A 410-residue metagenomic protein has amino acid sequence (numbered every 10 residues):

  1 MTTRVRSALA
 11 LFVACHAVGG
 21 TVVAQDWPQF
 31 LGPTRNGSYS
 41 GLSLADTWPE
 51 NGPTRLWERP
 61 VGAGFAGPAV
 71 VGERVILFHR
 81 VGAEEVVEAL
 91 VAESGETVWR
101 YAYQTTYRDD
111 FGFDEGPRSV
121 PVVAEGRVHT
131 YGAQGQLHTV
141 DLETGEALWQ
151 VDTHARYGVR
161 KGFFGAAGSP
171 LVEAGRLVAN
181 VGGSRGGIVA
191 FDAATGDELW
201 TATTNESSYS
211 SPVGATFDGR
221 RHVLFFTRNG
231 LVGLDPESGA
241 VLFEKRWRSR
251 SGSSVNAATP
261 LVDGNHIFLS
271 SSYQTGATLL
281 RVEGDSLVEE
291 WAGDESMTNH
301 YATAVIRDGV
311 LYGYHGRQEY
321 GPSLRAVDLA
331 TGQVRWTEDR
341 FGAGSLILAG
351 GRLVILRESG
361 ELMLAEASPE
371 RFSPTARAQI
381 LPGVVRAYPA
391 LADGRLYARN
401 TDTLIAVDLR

Functional and structural regions predicted by a protein language model:
A8-G20: Bacterial N-terminal signal peptides
Q25-T54, T278: Blade/loop signatures of beta-propeller domains
G32-R35, R80-G82, A133, G182-G183 (+5 more regions): Short loop/turn segments immediately following the C-termini of beta-strands
L56-A69, R100-V122, Q150-V172, G182-R185 (+7 more regions): Extracytoplasmic beta-rich repeat domains
G72-E73, E125-G126, A174-G175, R220-R221 (+4 more regions): Short coil/turn segments that connect the beta-strands within blades of beta-propeller domains
E84-V87, G187, G233, T275-L280 (+3 more regions): Structural motif
V91-S94, D141-T144, D192-T195, D235-G239 (+4 more regions): Short loop/turn segments that connect beta-strands within beta-propeller blades
V384-R410: Blade-level signature of beta-propeller repeat domains, shared across WD40, Kelch, NHL, RCC1 and BNR/Asp-box propellers
